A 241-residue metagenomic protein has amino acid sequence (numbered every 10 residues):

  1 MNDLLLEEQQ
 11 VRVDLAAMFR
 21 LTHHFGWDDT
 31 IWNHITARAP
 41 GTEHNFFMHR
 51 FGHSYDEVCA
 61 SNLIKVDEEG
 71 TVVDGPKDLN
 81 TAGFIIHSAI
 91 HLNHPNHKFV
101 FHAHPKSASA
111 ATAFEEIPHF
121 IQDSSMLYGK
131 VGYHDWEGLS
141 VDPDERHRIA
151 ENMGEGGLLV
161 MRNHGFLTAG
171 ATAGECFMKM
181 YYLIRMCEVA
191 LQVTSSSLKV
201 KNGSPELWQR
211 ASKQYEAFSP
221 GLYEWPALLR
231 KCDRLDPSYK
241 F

Functional and structural regions predicted by a protein language model:
M1-F241: Glycine-rich flexible loops
